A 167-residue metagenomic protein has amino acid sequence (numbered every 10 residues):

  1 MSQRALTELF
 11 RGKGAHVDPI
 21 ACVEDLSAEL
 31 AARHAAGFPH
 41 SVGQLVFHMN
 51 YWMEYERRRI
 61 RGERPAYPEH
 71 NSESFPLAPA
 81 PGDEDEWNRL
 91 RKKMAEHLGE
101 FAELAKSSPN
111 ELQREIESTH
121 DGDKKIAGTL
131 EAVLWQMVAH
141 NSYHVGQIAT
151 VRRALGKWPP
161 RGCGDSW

Functional and structural regions predicted by a protein language model:
S2-F10, E84-R91: Active-site rim elements
A5-E8, D25, E103, E111: Acidic/proline-rich low-complexity IDRs
T7-H16, I20-V23, E29-P76, S118-W167: Short, contiguous alpha-helical
L77-E117, E131-A139: Acidic/histidine-rich alpha-helical segments that form the ligand environment of transition-metal centers
